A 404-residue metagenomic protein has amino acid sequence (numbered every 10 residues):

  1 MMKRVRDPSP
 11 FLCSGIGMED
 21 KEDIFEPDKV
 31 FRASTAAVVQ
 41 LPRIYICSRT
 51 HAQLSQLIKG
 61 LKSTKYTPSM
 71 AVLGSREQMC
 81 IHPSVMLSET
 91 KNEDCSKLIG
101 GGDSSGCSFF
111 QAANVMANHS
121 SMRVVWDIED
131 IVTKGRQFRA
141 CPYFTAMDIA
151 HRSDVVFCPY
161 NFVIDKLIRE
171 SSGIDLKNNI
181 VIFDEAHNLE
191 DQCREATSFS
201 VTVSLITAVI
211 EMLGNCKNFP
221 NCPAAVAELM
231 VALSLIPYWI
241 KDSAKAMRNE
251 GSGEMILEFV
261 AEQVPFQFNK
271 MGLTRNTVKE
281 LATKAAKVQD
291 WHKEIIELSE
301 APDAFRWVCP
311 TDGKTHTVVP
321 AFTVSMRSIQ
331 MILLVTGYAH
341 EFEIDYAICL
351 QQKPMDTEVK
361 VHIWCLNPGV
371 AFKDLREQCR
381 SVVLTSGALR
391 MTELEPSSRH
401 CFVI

Functional and structural regions predicted by a protein language model:
M1-V156, N161-I164, V209-E211, N215-W291 (+3 more regions): A substrate-engagement module of RecA-like helicase motors
Q53, N188-D191, R390: Residues immediately C-terminal
I58-L61, S84-L87, E170-S171, C193-T197 (+1 more regions): Short coil/turn segments at secondary-structure boundaries
S63-T64, G173-D175, T197-V201, R399-V403: Glycine-rich, phosphate-binding/catalytic loops in enzymes
E129-S153, I164-G173, K284-I404: A contiguous, basic/glycine-rich beta-loop/short-helix subdomain that forms a polymer-engagement track
S153-D154, Y160, K177-N179, A186 (+1 more regions): Short, well-ordered alpha-helix to beta-strand connector turns
D175-T207: SF2 helicase catalytic motif II
